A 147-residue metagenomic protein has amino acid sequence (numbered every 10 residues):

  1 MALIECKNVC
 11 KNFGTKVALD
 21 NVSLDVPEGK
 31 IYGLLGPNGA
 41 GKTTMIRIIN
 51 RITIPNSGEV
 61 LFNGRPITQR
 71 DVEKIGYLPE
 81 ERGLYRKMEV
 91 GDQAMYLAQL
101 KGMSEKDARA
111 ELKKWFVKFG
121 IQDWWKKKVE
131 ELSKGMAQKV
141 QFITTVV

Functional and structural regions predicted by a protein language model:
P37-G41: Walker A (P-loop) phosphate-binding loop of ABC-type ATPase nucleotide-binding domains
N50: Helix-to-loop junction immediately C-terminal to a conserved catalytic motif
G58-E73: Conserved ABC transporter NBD signature motif
M95, Q99, K106-W124: Conserved ABC ATPase "signature" region
K128-G135: Conserved ABC ATPase signature
F142: Hydrophobic anchor residue at the start of the ABC signature
